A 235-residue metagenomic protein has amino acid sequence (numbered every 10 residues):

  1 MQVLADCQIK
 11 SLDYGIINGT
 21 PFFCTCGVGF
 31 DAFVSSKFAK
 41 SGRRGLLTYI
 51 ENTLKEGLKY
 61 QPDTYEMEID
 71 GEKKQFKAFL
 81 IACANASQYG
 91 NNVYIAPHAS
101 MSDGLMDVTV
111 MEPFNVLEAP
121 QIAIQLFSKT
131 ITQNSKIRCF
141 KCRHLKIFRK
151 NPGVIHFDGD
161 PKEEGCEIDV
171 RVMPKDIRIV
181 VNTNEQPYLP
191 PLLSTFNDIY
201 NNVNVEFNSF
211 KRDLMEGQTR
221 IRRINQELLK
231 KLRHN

Functional and structural regions predicted by a protein language model:
M1-F79: Catalytic core of DAGKc-family lipid kinases
G15, V34, I81, V108 (+2 more regions): A residue-level signal for conserved active-site and pocket-lining positions in enzyme catalytic cores
I17, S35-K37, C83, T109-M111 (+1 more regions): Short beta-strand-to-turn element immediately C-terminal to the catalytic PLP-Schiff-base lysine in fold type I
G27, D31, A82-A96, P161: Glycine-rich phosphate/pyrophosphate-binding beta-alpha loops
D31-V34, Q75-K77, Y89-N92, V116-A119 (+1 more regions): Short acidic/glycine-rich loop or secondary-structure boundary segments that cap or lie
K40-T48, P97-E118: Gly/Ser/Thr-rich active-site loops/lids in small-molecule metabolic enzymes that frequently grip phosphoryl groups
Q61-D63, K77-F79, S102-D107, K141-L145: A generic structural signal for short beta-strands and their flanking turns/coil linkers
I69, S100, V110-N235: ATP/nucleoside-binding phosphotransfer catalytic cores, i.e., glycine-rich phosphate-binding loops
